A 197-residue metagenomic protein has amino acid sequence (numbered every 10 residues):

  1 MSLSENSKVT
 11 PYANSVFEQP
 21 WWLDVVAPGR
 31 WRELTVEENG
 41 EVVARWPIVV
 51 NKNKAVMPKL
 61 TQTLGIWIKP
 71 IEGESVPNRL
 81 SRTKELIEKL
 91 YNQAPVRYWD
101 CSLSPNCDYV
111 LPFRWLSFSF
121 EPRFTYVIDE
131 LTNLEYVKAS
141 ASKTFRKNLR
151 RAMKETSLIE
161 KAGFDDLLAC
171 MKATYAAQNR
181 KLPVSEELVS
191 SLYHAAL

Functional and structural regions predicted by a protein language model:
M1-N39, V43-K54, S104-L197: A conserved beta-strand-loop-helix scaffold within acyl/acetyltransferase catalytic domains
N53-F120: Acyl-donor binding region in acyl/amide transferases
